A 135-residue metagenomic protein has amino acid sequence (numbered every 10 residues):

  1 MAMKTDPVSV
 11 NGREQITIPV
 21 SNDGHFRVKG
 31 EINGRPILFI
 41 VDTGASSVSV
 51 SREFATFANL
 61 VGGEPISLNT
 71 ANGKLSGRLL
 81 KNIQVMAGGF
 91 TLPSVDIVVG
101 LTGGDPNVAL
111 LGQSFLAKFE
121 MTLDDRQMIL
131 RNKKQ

Functional and structural regions predicted by a protein language model:
M1-Q135: Pepsin/retropepsin-fold aspartyl endopeptidases
